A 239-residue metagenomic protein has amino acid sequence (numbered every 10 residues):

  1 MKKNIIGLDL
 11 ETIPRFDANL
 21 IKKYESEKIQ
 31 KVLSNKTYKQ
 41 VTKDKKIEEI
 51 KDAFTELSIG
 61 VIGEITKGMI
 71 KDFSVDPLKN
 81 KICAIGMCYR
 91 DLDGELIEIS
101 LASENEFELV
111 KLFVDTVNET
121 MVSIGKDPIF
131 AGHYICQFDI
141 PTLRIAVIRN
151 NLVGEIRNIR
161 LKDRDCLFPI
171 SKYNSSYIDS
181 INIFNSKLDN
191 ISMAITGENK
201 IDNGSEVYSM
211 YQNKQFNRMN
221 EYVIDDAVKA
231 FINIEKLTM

Functional and structural regions predicted by a protein language model:
K2-I145: Conserved non-catalytic scaffold segment of RNase H-like nuclease domains
K2-N4, N80-E104, S123-M239: Metal-dependent phosphoesterase core characteristic of DEDDh/y 3'-5' exonuclease domains
